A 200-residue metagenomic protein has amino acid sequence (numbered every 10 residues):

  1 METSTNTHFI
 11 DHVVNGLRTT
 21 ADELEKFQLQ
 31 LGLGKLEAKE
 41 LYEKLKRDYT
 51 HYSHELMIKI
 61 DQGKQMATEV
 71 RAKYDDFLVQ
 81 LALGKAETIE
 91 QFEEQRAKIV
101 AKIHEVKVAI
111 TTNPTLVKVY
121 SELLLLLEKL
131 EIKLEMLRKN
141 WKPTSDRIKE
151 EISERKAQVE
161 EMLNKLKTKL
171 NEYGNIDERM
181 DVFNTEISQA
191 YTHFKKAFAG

Functional and structural regions predicted by a protein language model:
M1-T5: N-terminal acidic, proline/glycine-rich, low-complexity intrinsically disordered segments
N6-F198: Amphipathic alpha-helical membrane/lipid-surface binding segments
